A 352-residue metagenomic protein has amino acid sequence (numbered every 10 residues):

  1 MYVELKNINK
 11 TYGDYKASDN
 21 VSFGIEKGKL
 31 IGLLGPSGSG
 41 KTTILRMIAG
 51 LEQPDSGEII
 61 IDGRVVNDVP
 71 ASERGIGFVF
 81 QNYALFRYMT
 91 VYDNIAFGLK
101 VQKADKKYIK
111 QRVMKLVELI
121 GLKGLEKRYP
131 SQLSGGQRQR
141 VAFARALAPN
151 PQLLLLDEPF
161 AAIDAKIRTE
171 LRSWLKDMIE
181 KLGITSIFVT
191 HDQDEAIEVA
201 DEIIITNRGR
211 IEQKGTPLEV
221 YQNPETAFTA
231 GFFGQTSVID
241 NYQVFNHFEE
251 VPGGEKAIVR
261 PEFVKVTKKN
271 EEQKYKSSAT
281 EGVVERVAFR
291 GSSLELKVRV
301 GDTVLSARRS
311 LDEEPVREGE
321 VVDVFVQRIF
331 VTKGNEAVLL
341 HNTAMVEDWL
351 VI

Functional and structural regions predicted by a protein language model:
L30, A71-Q81, L85-E225: ABC ATPase nucleotide-binding domains
L34-P36: The feature captures the beta-strand-to-loop junction immediately N-terminal to the Walker
T42-L45, V141: ABC ATPase nucleotide-binding domain helices that frame the ATP-binding cleft
A49: Helix-to-loop junction immediately C-terminal to a conserved catalytic motif
G57-V65: Conserved ABC transporter NBD signature motif
T236, H247-I352: Non-catalytic connector elements of ABC transporters
